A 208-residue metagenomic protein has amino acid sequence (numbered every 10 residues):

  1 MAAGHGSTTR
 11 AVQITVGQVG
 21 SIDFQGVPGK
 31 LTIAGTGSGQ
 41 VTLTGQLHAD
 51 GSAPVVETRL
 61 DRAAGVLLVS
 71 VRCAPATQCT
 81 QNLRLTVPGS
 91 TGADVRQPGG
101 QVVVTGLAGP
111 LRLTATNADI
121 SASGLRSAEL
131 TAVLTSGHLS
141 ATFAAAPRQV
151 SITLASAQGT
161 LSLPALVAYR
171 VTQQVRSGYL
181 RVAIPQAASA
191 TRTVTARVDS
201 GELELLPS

Functional and structural regions predicted by a protein language model:
A2-A63, R84-T86, G92, E202-S208: Short linear S-[DN]-x-LW-Φ motif typified by the pepsin-like aspartic protease active-site region
A2-S7, V71-Q78: Extracellular beta-rich ligand/substrate-recognition surface
G4-V16, K30, V41, H48-D50 (+8 more regions): Low-complexity segments enriched in small/polar residues
Q18, V27, G37, A63 (+15 more regions): Repetitive beta-strand solenoid architecture
I22-F24, V95, A132, Q173: Active-site alpha-helical segments that house and flank conserved acidic catalytic motifs for diphosphate chemistry
L43, G65-R72: Generic recognition of long tandem-repeat/solenoid scaffolds
R72, N82-R84, G92, Q101 (+3 more regions): Extracytosolic low-complexity repeat regions of secreted or lipid-anchored proteins
S123-S208: Short, surface-exposed interaction patches in beta-rich subdomains that mediate adhesion/assembly near membranes
